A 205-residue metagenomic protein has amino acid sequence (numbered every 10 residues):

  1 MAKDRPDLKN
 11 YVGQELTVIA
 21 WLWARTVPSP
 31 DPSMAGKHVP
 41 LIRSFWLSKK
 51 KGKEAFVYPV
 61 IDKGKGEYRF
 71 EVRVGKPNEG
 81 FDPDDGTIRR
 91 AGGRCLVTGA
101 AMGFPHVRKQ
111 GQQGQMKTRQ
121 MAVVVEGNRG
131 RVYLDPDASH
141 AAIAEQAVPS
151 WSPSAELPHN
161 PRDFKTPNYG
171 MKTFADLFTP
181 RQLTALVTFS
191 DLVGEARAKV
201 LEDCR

Functional and structural regions predicted by a protein language model:
M1-R205: Charged, often flexible domain-edge or linker segments that flank or initiate folded functional domains
